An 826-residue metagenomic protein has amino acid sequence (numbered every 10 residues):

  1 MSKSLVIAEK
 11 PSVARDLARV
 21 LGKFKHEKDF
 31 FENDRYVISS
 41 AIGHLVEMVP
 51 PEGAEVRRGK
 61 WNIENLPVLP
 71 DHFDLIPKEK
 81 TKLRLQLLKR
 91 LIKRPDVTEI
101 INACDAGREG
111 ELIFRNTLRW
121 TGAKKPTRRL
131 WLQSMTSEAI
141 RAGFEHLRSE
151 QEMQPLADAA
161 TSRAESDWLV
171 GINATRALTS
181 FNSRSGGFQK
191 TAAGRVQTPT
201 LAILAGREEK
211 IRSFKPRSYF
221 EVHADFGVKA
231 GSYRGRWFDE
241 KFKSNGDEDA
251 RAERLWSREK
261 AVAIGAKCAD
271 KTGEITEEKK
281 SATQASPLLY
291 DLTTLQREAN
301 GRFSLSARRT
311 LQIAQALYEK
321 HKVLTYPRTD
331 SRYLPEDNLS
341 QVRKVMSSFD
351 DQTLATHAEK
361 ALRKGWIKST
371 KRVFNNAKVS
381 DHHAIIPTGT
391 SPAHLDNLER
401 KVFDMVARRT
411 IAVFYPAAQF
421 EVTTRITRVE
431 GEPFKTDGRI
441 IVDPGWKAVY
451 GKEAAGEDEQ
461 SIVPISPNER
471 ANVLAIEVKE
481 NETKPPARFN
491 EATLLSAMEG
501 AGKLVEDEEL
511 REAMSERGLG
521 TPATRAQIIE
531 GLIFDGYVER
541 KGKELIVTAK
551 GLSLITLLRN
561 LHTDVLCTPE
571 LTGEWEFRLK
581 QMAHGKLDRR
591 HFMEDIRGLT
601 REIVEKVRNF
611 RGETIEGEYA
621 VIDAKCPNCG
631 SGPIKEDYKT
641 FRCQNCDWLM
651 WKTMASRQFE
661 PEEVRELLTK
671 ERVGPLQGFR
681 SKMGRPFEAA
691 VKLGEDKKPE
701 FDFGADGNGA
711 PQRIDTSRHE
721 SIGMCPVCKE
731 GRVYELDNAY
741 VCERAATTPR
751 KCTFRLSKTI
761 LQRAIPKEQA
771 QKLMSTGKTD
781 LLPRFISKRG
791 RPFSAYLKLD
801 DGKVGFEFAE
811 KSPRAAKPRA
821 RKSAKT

Functional and structural regions predicted by a protein language model:
M1-I172, E248, E459, P485: Intrinsically disordered, low-complexity regulatory segments
S2-L5, T81, I92, T175 (+7 more regions): Basic, low-complexity terminal or inter-domain segments flanking catalytic cores
R19-V20, F24-K25, N33, V49-R57 (+8 more regions): Accessory interaction regions appended to the cores of large information-processing enzymes
P95, A139-F226, K279-T283: C-terminal or mid-to-C-terminal helical accessory/interaction module adjacent to the motor/catalytic core
G246-L288, G502: Metal- or metallocofactor-binding catalytic centers and their adjacent structured scaffolds across diverse enzyme
R302-S306: A conserved hydrophobic secondary-structure block that centers on an alpha-helix together with its immediately flanking
